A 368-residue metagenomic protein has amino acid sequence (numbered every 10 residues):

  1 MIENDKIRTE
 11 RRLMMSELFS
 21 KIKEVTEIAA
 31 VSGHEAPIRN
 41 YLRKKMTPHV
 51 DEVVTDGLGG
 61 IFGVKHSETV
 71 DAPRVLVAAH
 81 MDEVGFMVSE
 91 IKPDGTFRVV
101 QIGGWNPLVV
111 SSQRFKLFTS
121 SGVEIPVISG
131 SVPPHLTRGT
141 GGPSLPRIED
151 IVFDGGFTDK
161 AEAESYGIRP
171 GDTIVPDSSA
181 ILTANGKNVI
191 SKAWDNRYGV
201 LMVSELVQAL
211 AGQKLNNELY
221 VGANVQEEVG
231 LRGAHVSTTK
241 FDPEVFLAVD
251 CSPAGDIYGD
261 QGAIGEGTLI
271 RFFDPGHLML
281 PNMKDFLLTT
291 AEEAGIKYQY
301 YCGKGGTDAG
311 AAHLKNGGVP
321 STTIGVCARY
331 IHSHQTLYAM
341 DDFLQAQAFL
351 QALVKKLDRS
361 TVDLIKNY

Functional and structural regions predicted by a protein language model:
M1-Y368: N-terminal hydrophobic/helix-forming segments and targeting peptides
